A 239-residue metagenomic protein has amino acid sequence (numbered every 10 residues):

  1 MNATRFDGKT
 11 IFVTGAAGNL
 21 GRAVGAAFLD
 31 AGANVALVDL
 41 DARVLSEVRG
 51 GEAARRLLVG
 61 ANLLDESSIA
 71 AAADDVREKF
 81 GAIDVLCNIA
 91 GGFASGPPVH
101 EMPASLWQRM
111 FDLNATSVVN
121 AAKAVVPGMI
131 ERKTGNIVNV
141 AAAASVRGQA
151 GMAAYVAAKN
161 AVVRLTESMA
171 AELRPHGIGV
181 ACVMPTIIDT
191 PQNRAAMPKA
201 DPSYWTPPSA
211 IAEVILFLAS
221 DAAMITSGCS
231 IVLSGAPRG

Functional and structural regions predicted by a protein language model:
A3-A36: Canonical Rossmann dinucleotide-binding motif of NAD(H)/NADP(H)-dependent dehydrogenases/reductases, specifically
P97-V99, L106-Q108: Substrate-binding pocket helix/loop in short-chain dehydrogenase/reductase
H100, R147-A153, P175: Active-site loop immediately N-terminal to the catalytic Tyr-X3-Lys motif of short-chain dehydrogenase/reductase
A122, A158: Active-site helix of classical SDR
P127, A171-E172: Alpha-helical segment proximal to the catalytic Tyr-Lys
A142: Residue(s) in the substrate-gating loop at a strand-loop-helix junction that position the organic substrate next
P175, C182-V183, T190, K199-R238: C-terminal helical subdomain
